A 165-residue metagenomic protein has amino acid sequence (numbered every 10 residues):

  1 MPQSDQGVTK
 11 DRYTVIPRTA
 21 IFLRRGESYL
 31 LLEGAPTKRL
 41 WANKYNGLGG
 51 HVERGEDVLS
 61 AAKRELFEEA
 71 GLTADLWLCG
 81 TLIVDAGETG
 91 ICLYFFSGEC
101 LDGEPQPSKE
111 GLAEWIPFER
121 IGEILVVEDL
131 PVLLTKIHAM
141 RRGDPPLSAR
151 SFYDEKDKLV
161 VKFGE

Functional and structural regions predicted by a protein language model:
Q3-L30: Conserved N-terminal beta-strand and adjoining loop/helix that marks the start of the Nudix/MutT-like hydrolase domain
V8-T9, C79-A86: Short, solvent-exposed loop/turn elements at beta->coil junctions and helix N-caps that rim active or binding pockets
P17-T19, E27, I91-Y94, G111 (+1 more regions): Change "...and in nucleic-acid phosphodiester-cleaving endonucleases..." to "...and in nucleic-acid processing enzymes
S28-E68, I83, L159-E165: Conserved Nudix-box catalytic region and its N-terminal flanking loop in Nudix hydrolases and closely related
G71-T81, L147: A short coil-to-beta-strand element that immediately follows conserved catalytic motifs
V84-P105, E114, F118, E128-R141: Active-site-adjacent beta-strand/loop module that shapes the phosphate/pyrophosphate-binding cleft
I121-G122: A generic structural signal for short hydrophobic patches within well-formed alpha-helices
A139-E165: Charged phosphate-binding loop/patch that engages nucleotide di/tri-phosphates or the phosphate backbone of nucleic
